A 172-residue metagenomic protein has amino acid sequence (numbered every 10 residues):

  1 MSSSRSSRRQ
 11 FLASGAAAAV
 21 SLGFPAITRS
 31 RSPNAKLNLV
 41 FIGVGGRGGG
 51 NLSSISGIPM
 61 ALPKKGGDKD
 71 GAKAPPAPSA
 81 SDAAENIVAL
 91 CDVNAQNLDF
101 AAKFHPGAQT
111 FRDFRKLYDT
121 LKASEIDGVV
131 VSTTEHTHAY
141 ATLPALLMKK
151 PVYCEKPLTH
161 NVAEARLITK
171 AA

Functional and structural regions predicted by a protein language model:
S2-P151, R166-K170: N-terminal glycine-/serine-/threonine-rich beta1-alpha1-beta2 phosphate-ribose binding loop of Rossmann-like
K149-N161: ADP-ribose/adenylate-binding Rossmann-like module
L158-A172: Rossmann-fold NAD(P)-binding glycine/threonine-rich loop
